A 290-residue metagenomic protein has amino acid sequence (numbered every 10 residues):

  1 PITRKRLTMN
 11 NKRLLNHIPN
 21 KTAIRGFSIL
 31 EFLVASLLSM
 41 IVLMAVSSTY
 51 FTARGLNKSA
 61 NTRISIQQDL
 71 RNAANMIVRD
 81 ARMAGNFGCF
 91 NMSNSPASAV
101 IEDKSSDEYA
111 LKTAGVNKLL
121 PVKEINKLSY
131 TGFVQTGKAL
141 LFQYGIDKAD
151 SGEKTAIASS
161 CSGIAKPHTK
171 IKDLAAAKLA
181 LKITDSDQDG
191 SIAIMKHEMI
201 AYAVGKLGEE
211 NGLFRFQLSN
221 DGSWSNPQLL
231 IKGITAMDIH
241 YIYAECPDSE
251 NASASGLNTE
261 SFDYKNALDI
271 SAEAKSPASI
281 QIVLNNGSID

Functional and structural regions predicted by a protein language model:
P1-F27: N-terminal leader/signal peptides at the extreme start of proteins
K5, E273-K275, I289: An exposure/low-complexity boundary signal
N11-R13, I24-N86: Aliphatic-rich helix starts adjacent to a transmembrane/signal segment
A73-A274, V283: N-terminal pilin/flagellin-like segments and related low-complexity appendage regions
P277-S279: Extracellular Ig-like/FN3 beta-sandwich strand-entry sites
V283, S288-D290: Low-complexity, S/T/G/P-rich flexible repeat/linker segments used as non-globular hinges and stalks within
